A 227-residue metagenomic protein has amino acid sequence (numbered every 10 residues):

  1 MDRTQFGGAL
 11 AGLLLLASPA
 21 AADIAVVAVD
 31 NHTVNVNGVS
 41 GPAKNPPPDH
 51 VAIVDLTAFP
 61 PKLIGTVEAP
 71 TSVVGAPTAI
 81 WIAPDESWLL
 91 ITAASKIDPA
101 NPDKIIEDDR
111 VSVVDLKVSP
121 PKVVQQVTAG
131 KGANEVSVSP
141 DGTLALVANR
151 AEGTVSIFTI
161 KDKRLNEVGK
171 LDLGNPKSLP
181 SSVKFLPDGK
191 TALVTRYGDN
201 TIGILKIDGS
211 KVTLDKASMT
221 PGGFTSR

Functional and structural regions predicted by a protein language model:
M1-A9: Bacterial N-terminal signal peptides that target proteins for export
R3, P19-R227: Predominantly soluble domains enriched in secretory-pathway, periplasmic, or organellar proteins
G8-A17: Bacterial N-terminal signal peptides
